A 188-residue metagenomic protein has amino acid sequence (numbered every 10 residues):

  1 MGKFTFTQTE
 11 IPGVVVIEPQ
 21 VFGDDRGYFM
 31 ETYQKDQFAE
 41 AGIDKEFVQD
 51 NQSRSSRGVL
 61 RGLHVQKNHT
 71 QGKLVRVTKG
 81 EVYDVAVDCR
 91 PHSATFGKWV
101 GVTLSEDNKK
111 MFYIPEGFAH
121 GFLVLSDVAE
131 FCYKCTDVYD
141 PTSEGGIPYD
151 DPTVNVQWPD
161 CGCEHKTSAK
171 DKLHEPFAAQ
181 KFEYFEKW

Functional and structural regions predicted by a protein language model:
M1-D107, S126-V128, C135-W188: Non-catalytic, conserved peripheral segments adjacent to functional cores
V85, F112, H120-L125, Y133: Short beta-strand His + acidic residue motifs that chelate non-heme Fe in jelly-roll/DSBH and cupin folds
